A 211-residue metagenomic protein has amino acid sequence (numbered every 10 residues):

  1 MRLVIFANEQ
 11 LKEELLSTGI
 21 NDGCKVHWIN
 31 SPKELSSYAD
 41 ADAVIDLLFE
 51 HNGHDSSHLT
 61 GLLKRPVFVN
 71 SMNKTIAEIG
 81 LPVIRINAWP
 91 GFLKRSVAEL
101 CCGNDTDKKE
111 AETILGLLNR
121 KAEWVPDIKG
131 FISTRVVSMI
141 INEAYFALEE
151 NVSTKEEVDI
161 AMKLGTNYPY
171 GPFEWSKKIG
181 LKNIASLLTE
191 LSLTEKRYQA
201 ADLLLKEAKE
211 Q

Functional and structural regions predicted by a protein language model:
M1-D127, E150, K155-Q211: NAD(P)-dependent Rossmann-like dehydrogenase/reductase catalytic/cofactor-binding core
L118-K121, I128-I140, A144-A147: Conserved anion/nucleotide-ligand pocket segment
